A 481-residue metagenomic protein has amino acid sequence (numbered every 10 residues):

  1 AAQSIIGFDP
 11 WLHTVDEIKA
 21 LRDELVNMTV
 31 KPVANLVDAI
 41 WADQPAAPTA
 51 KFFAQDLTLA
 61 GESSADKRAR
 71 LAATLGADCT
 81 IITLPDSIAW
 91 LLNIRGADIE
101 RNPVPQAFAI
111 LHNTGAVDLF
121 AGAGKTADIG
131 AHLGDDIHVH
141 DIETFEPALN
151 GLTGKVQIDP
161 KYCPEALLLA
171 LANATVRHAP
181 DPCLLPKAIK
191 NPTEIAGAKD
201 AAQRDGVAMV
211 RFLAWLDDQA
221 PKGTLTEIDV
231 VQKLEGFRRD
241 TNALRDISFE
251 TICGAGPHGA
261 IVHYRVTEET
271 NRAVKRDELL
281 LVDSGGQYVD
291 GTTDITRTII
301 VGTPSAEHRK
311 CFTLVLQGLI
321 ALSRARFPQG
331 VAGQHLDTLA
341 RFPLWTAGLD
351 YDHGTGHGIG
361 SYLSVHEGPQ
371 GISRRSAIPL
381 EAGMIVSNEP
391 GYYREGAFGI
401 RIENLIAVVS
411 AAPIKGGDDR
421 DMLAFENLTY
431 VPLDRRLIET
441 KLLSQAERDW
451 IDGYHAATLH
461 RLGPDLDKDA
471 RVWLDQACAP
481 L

Functional and structural regions predicted by a protein language model:
A1-L481: Active-site neighborhoods and metal-handling regions in enzymes and metal-associated proteins
